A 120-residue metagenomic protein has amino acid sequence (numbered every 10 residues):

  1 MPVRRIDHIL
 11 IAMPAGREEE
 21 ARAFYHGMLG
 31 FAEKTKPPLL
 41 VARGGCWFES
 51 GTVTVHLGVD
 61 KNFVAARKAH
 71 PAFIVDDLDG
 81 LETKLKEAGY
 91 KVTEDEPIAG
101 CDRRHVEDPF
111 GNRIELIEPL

Functional and structural regions predicted by a protein language model:
M1-R22, A69-P71: N-terminal beta-strand motif that seeds the catalytic metal site of vicinal oxygen chelate
M1-R4, A88-L120: Vicinal oxygen chelate
I11-V53: Core segments of cupin and vicinal oxygen chelate
E33-T35, L57, K91-E94: A short linear hydrophobic-aromatic micro-motif
L40-G44, A65-R67, I98-D102: Short acidic/glycine-enriched loop/turn segments that link adjacent beta-strands
V53-V55, N112: Short acidic/polar mixed-charge low-complexity motifs
R67-L85: Mid-chain, well-packed structural core segment of small domains
